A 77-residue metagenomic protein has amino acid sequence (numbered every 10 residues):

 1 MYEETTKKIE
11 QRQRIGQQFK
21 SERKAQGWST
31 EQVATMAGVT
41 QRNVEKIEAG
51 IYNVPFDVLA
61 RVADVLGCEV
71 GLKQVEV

Functional and structural regions predicted by a protein language model:
M1-Q17, E69, V77: N-terminal flexible/basic segments that precede or flank functional cores
Q17, G27-W28, V54: Residue-level signal for the short linker/turn that defines the boundary of a DNA-recognition helix
K24, T35, D64: Alpha-helical residues within the helix-turn-helix
G27-E45: Short alpha-helical DNA-recognition segment
T40, I51, L66: The DNA-recognition helices of helix-turn-helix-type DNA-binding domains
D57-L72: DNA major-groove recognition helix of helix-turn-helix/homeodomain DNA-binding modules
